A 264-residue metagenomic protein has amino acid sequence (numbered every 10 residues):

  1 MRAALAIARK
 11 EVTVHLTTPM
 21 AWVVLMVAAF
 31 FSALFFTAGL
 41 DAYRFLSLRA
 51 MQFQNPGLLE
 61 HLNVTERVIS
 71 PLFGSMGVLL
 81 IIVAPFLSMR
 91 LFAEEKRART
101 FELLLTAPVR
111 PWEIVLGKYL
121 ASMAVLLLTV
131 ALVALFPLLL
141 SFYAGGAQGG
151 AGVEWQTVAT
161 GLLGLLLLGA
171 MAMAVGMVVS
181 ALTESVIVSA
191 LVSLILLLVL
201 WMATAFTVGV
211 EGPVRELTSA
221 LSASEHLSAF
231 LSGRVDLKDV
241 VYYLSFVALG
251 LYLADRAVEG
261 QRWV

Functional and structural regions predicted by a protein language model:
M1-A6, G149, E216-A220: Short, membrane-interfacial amphipathic segments enriched in basic
M1-L25: Aromatic- and glycine-rich beta-strand/loop motifs that create alpha-glucan
P19-L46, S75-V83, I195-V199: Hydrophobic alpha-helical transmembrane segments of multi-pass membrane transport/permease proteins
V27, V68-E94, T129: Long, hydrophobic alpha-helical segments
L34-T37, E60-F73, G117, A121-E184 (+1 more regions): Secretory targeting signals
G39-R67, S189-A257, R262-V264: Terminal transmembrane helical anchor/hairpin motif
P85-L105, Y119: Transmembrane helix boundary and interhelical loop/hinge segments in multi-pass membrane proteins
